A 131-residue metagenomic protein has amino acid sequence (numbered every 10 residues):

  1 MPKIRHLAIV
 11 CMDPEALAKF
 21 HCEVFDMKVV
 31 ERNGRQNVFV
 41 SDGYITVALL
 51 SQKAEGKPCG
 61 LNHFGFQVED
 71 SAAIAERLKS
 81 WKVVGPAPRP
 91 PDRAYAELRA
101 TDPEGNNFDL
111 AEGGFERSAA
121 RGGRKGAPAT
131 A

Functional and structural regions predicted by a protein language model:
M1-A16, L61-F64, G114-A131: N-terminal beta-strand motif that seeds the catalytic metal site of vicinal oxygen chelate
P2, A8-V47, K53: Core segments of cupin and vicinal oxygen chelate
K3, G34, G60, A94: Exposed loop/turn and edge beta-strand positions of beta-sandwich/beta-sheet ligand-binding modules
D13-P14, F64-N107, A131: Vicinal oxygen chelate
K28, A48, V83-A87: A short linear hydrophobic-aromatic micro-motif
N33, E55-G56, R89-R93: A short beta-turn/loop motif at secondary-structure boundaries
V40-G43, A100-P103, G113: Active-site beta-strand termini and strand-to-loop segments that position acidic
L110: Short glycine-/small-residue motifs
